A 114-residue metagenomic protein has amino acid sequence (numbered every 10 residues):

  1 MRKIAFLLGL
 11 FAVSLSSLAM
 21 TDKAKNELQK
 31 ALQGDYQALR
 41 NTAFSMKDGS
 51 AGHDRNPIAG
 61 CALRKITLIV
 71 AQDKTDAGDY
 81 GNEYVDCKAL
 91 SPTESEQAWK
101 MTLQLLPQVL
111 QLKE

Functional and structural regions predicted by a protein language model:
M1-I4: Positively charged n-region of N-terminal signal peptides that target proteins for export
F6-A12: Hydrophobic helical h-region of N-terminal Sec-dependent signal peptides in bacterial secretory/periplasmic proteins
S14-S16: N-terminal signal peptide c-region/cleavage motif recognized by signal peptidases
L18-L28: Cleaved targeting-peptide boundary
M20-T21, R55-A59: Structural signature of tandem alpha-helical TPR/SEL1-like repeats, specifically the intra-repeat loop/turn
E27, A31-T42, M46-A51, N56 (+3 more regions): Short helix-capping/linker turns of helical repeat alpha-solenoids
G81-E114: Terminal, low-structured helical/coil segments at or just beyond the last alpha-helical repeat
